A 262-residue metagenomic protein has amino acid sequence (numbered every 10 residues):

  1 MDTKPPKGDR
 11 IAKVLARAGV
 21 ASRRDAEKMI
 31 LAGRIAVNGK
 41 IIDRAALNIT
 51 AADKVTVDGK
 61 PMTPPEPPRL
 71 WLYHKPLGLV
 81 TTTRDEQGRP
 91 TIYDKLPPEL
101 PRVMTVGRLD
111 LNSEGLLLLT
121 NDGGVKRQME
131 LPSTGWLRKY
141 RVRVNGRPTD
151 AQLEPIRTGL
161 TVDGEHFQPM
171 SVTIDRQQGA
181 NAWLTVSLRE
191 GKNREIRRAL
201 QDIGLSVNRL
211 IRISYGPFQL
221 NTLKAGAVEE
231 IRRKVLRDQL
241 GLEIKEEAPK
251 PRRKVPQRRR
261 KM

Functional and structural regions predicted by a protein language model:
M1-M262: Basic, flexible Lys/Arg- and Gly-enriched helix-loop patches that mediate nucleic-acid binding at interfaces with rRNA
